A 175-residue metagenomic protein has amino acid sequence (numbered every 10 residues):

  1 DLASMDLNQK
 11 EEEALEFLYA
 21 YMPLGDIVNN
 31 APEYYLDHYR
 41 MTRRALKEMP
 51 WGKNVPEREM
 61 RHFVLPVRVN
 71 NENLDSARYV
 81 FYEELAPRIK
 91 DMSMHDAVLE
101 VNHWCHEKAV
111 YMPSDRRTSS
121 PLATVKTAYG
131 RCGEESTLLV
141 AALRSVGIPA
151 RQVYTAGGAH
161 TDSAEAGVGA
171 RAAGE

Functional and structural regions predicted by a protein language model:
D1-H103, E107, S114, T124 (+1 more regions): N-terminal accessory/pre-domain segments preceding catalytic cores
P87-R88, A97-H103, P113-L122, G130-E175: Hydrophobic/aromatic-rich core segments of domains that either
